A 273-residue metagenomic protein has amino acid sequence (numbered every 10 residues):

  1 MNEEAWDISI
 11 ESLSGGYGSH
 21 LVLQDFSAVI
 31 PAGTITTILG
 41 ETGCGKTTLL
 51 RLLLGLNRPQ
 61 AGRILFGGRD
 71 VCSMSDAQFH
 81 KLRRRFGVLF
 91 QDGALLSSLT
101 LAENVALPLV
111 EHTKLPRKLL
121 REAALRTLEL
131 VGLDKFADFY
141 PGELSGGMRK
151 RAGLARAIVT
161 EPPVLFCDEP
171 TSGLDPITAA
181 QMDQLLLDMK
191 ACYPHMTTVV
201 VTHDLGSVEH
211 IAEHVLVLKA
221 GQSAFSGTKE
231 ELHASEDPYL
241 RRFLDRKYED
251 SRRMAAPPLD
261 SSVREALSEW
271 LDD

Functional and structural regions predicted by a protein language model:
L54: Helix-to-loop junction immediately C-terminal to a conserved catalytic motif
G62-D70: Conserved ABC transporter NBD signature motif
R69-D70, R117-K135: Conserved ABC ATPase "signature" region
Y140-L144, M148: Conserved ABC ATPase signature
V159-P163: A short, proline-enriched helix->beta-strand linker immediately N-terminal to the Walker B motif in ABC-type P-loop
L165-D168: Catalytic Walker B motif of ABC-type/P-loop ATPase nucleotide-binding domains
A180-P194: Helical segment within the ABC ATPase nucleotide-binding domain
